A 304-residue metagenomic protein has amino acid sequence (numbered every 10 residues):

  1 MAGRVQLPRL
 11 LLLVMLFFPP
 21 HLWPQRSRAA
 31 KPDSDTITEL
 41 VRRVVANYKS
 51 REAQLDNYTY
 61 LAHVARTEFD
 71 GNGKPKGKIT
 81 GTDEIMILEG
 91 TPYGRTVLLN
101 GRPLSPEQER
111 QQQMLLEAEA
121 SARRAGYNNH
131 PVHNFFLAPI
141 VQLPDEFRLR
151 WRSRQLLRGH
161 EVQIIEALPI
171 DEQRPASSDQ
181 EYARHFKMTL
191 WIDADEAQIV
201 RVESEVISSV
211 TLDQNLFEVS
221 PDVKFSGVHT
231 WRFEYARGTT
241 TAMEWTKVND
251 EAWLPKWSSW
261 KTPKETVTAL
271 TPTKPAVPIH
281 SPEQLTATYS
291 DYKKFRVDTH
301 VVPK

Functional and structural regions predicted by a protein language model:
M1-L11: Bacterial N-terminal signal peptides that target proteins for export
V5-Q6, F18-P19, G126: Short, flexible coil/linker elements and helix-boundary hinge sites characteristic of intrinsically disordered
R9-H21: Bacterial N-terminal signal peptides
Q25-K187, A194-R201, E205-T241, T246-K304: Structured extracytoplasmic
